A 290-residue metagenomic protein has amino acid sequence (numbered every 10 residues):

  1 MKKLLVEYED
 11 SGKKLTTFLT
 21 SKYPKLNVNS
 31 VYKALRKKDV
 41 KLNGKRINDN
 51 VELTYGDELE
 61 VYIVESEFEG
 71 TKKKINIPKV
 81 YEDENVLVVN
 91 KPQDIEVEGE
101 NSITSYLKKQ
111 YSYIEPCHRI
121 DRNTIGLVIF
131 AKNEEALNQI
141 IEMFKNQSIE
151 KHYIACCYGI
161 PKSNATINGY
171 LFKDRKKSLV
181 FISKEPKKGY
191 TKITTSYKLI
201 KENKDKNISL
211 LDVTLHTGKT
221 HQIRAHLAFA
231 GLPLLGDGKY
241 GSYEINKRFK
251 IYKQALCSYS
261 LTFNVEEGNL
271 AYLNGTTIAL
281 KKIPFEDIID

Functional and structural regions predicted by a protein language model:
M1-K176, P186, K204, I288: RNA pseudouridine synthases
M1-K33, K187-K188, K198-K201, D205-I208 (+1 more regions): Pseudouridine synthases involved in rRNA/tRNA modification
G44-R46, K198, K206, L211-T214: Short histidine-centered loop motifs in beta-beta connectors
N48-E52, D212, K253: Short, surface-exposed secondary-structure edge patches
V61, K177-L179, Y240-I245: Short Pro/Gly-enriched beta-strand edge/turn motifs at strand-loop
K79, C157, S196-L199, L234: Conserved hydrophobic positions within beta-strands
Q93, N101, N133-E134, F144-K145 (+4 more regions): A short beta-strand motif that forms part of the nucleic acid-binding face of small beta-barrel RNA-binding folds
Y190-T194: Short proline/glycine- and basic residue-enriched helix-capping loop/turn segments at helix->loop/beta transitions
